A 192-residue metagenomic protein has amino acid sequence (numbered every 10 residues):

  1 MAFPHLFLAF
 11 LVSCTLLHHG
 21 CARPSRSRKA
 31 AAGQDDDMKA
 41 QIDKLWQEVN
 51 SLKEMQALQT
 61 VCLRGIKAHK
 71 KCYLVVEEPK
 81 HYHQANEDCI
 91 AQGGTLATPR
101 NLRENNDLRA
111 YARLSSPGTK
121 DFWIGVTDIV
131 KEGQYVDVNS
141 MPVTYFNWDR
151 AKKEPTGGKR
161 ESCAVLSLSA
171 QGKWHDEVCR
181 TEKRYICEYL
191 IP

Functional and structural regions predicted by a protein language model:
M1-K67: N-terminal secretory targeting and juxtamembrane "stalk" segments of secreted and cell-surface proteins
K39-G94, T119, P192: Extracellular disulfide-stabilized recognition modules
P79, L102-E104, I129-K131, P142 (+2 more regions): Conserved beta-strand elements of beta-rich interaction domains across eukaryotes, especially beta-propellers
K80-V126: Conserved hydrophobic ligand-interaction patch in extracellular adhesion modules
T119-E161, L168: Surface-exposed ligand-recognition segments of extracellular binding domains, strongest in the long/variable loop
V165-D176: Typically disulfide-stabilized, N-glycosylated extracellular/lumenal ectodomains of secreted and cell-surface proteins
V178-P192: Short, structured beta-strand segments at or near domain termini in extracellular proteins/domains
